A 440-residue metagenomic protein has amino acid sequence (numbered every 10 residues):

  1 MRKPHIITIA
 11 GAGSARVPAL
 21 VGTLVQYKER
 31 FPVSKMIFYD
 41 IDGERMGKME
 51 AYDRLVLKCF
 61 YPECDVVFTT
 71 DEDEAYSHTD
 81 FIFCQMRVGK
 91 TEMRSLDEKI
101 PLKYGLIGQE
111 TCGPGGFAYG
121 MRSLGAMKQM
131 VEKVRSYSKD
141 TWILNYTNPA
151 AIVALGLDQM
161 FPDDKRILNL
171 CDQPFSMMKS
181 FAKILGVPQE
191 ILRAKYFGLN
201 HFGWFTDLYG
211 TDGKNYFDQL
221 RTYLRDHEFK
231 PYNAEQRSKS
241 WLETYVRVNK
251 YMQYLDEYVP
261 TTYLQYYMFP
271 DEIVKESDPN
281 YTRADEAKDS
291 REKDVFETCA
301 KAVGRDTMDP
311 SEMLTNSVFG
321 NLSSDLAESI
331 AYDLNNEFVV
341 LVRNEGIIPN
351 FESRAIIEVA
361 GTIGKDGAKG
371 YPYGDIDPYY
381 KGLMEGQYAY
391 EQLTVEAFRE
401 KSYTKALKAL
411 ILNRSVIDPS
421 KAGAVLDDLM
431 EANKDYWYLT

Functional and structural regions predicted by a protein language model:
I6-M36: N-terminal Rossmann-like dinucleotide-binding module
P18, W142-D212: Rossmann-fold dinucleotide-binding core
F31-R54: NAD(P)-binding Rossmann-fold cofactor-contacting core
D65-H78: Short acidic low-complexity segments
S77, F83-C84, N145: Redox-cofactor binding/interface segments in oxidoreductases and associated redox assembly factors
V88, E92-F161: Rossmann-fold NAD(P)-binding glycine/threonine-rich loop
G186-T440: Long, compositionally biased stretches enriched for glycine and/or charged residues
